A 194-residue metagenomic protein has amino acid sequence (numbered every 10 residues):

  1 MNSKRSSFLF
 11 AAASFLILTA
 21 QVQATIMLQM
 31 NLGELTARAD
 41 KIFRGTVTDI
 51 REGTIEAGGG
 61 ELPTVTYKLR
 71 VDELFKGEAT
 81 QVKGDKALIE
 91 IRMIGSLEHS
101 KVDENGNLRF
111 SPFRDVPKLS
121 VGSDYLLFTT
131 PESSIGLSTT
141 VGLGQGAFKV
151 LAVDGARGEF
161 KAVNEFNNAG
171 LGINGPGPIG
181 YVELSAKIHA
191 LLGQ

Functional and structural regions predicted by a protein language model:
M1-F10: Bacterial N-terminal signal peptides that target proteins for export
F10-T19: Bacterial N-terminal signal peptides
A13, E34-T36, G58, S111: Residues embedded in well-ordered secondary-structure elements
A20-A24: Sec/Tat signal peptide C-region and signal peptidase I cleavage site
T25-R38, T54-I55: Short boundary/loop segments of OB/S1/cold-shock single-stranded nucleic-acid-binding domains
K41-F43, V65: Hydrophobic core residues within well-ordered beta-strands of beta-rich domains
G45-V47: Conserved hydrophobic positions within beta-strands
R51, I55-Q194: Disulfide-stabilized netrin-like
